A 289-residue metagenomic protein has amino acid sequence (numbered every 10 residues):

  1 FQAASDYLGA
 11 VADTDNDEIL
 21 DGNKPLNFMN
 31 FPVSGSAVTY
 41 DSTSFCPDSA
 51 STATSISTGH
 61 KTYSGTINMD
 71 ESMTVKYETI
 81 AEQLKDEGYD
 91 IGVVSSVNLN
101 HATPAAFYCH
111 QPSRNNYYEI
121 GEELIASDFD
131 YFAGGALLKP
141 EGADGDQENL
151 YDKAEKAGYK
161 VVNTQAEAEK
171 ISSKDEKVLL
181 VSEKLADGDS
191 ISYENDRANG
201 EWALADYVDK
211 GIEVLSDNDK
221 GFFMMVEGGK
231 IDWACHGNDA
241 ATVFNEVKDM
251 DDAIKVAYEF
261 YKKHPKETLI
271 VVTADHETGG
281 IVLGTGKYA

Functional and structural regions predicted by a protein language model:
F1-S5, G9, I56-A106, L124 (+1 more regions): Mobile, glycine-rich extracellular loop/lid and propeptide segments that shape or gate substrate/ligand access
A3-T54, H101-A289: A post-motif C-terminal structural segment
